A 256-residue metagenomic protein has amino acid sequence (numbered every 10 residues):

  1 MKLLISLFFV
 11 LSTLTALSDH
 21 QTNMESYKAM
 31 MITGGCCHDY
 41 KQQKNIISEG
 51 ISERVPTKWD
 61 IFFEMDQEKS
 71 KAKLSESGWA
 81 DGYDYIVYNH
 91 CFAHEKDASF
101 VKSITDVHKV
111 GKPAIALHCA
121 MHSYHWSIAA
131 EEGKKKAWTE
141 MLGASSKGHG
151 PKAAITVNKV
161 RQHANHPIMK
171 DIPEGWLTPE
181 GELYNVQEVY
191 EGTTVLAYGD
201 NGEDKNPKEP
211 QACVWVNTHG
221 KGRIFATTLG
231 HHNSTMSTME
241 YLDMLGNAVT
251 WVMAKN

Functional and structural regions predicted by a protein language model:
L3-S12: Sec-dependent N-terminal signal peptides
A16-S18: Boundary at the C-terminal end of the N-terminal hydrophobic targeting segment
T22-Y27, Q42, E53, T57 (+2 more regions): Extracellular ligand-binding/catalytic regions of CAZymes and related secreted enzymes and adhesion modules
K28-I32, D39-S123: Helical hinge/lid and interdomain linker segments adjacent to catalytic or ligand-binding clefts that mediate domain
G34-C37, K152-T156, P173, E203 (+1 more regions): Active-site rim elements
S52, K58-D60, K71, A144 (+1 more regions): Catalytic beta-strand/loop cores that center a nucleophilic Ser/Cys/Thr and support acyl-enzyme chemistry
A93-D171: A glycine-rich, often tryptophan-bearing local segment used as a flexible ligand/cofactor-contacting loop or short
P113-I115, T194, R223: Proline-centered loop/turn at the N-terminus of a beta-strand
